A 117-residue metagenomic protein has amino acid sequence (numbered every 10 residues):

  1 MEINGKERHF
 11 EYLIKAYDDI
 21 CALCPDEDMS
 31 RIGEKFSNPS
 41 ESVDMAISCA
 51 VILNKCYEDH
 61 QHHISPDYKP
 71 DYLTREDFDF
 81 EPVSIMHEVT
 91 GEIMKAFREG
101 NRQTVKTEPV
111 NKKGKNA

Functional and structural regions predicted by a protein language model:
E2-I3, A22, D26-S37, Q61-A117: Charged interaction scaffolds used for protein-protein
G5-E7: Glycine-centered positions within short beta-strands or beta-hairpins
F10: Active-site-adjacent beta-strand anchor residues
L13: Residue-level signal for threonine
Y17-D19: A short local loop/turn or secondary-structure capping micro-motif enriched for an aromatic residue
D44-C56, G91, K95: Short, hydrophobic/amphipathic alpha-helical patches that form generic packing surfaces within helical domains
